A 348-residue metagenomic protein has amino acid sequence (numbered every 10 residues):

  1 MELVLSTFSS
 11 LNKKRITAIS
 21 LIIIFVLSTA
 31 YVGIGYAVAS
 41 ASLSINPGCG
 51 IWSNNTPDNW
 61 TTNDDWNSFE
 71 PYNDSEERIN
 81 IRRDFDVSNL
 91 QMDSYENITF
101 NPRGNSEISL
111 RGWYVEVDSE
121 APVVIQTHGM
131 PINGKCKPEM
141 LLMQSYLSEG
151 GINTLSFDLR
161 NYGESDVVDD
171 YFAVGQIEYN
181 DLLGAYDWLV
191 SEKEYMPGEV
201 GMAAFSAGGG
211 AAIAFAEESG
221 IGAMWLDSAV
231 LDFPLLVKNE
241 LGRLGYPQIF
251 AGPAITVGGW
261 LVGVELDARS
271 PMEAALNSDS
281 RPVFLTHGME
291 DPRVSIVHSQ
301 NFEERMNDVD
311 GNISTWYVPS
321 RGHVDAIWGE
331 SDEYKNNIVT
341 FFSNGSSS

Functional and structural regions predicted by a protein language model:
E2-N89: N-terminal targeting or regulatory segments adjacent to alpha/beta-hydrolase or S9 domains
S75-S119: N-terminal cap/lid segment of alpha/beta-hydrolase-fold proteins
Q144-D166: Conserved alpha/beta-hydrolase
F172-K193: Alpha/beta-hydrolase active-site loop
A214-E265: Hydrolase active-site cap/lid region
S278-D279, F284-H287, D291: Short beta-strand/loop motif that positions the catalytic acidic residue of the alpha/beta-hydrolase fold
P292-H298: Conserved alpha/beta-hydrolase "acid-adjacent" motif
Q300-S348: C-terminal catalytic histidine-bearing segment of alpha/beta-hydrolase fold enzymes
